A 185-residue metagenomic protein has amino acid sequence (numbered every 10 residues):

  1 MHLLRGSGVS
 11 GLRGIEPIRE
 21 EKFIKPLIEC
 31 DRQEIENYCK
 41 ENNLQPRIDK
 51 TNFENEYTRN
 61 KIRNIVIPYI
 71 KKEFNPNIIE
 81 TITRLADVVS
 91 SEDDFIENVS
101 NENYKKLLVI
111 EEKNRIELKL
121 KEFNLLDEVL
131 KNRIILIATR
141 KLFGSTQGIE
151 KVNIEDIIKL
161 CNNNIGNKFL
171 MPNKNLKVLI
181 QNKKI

Functional and structural regions predicted by a protein language model:
M1-V89, E112, L118-F123: Catalytic subdomain that performs nucleotidyl-dependent activation
L4, P17-E20, N64, K71 (+1 more regions): AMP-forming adenylation/ATP pyrophosphatase catalytic core
